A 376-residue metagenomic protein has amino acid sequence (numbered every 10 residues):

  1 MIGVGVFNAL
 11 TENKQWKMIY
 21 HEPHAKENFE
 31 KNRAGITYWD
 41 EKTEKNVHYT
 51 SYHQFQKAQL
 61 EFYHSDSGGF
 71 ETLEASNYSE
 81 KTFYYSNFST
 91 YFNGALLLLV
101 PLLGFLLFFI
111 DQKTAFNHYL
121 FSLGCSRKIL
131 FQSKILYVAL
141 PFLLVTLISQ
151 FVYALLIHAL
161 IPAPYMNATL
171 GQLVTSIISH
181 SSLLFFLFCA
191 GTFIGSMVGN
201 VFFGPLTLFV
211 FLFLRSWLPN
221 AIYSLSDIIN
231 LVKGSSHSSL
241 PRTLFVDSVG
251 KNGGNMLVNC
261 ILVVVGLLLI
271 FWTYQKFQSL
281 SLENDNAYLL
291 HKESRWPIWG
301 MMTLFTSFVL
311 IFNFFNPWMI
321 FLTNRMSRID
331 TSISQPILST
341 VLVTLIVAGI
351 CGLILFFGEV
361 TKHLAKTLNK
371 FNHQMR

Functional and structural regions predicted by a protein language model:
G5-P23, F211-S294, T303-M375: Terminal transmembrane helical anchor/hairpin motif
E12-E80: Low-complexity, proline/glycine-enriched hydrophobic segments characteristic of transmembrane helices
S79-S86, G94, L136-G204, G253-L257: Secretory targeting signals
S86-F116: Long, hydrophobic alpha-helical segments
T90, L102-L106, I178-L183, I261-L262: Alpha-helical transmembrane segments of multi-pass integral membrane proteins
P101-G104, A190, T273: Hydrophobic/aromatic residues in alpha-helical transmembrane segments
L107-L143: Helix-loop-helix units of permease transmembrane domains in multi-pass membrane transporters, especially ABC
